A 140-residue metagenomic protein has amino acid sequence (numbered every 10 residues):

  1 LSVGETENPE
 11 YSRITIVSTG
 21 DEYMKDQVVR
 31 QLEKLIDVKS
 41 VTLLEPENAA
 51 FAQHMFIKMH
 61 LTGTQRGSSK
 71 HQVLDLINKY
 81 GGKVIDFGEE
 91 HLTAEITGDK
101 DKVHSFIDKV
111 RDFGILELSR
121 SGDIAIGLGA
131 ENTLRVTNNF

Functional and structural regions predicted by a protein language model:
L1-R13, V17-F140: Long, contiguous binding/interaction regions
